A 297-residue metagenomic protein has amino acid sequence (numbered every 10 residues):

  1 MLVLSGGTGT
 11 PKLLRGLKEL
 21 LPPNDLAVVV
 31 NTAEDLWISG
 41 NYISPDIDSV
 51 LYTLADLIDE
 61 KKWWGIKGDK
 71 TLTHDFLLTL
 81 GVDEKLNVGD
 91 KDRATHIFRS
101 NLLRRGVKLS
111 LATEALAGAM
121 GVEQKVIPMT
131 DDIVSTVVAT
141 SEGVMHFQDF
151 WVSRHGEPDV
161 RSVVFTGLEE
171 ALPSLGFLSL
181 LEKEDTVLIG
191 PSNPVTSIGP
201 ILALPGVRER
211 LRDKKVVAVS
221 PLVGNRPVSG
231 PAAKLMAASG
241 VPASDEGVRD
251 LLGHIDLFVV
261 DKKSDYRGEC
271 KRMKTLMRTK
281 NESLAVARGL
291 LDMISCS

Functional and structural regions predicted by a protein language model:
M1-S49: Gly/lys/ser-thr-rich phosphate-binding loops in alpha/beta enzymes that coordinate phosphoanhydride or phosphate groups
E19-N24, R208-K214, L252-G253: Short, conserved loop/helix-junction motifs that constitute active-site signature segments in enzyme catalytic cores
A27-N31, K215-L222, L257-K262: Short internal beta-strands
V30-F165: Electropositive, gly/pro-rich neighborhoods at or near active sites that engage anionic ligands
A33-E34, K214-S229, T275-L276: Short, flexible loop segments at boundaries between secondary-structure elements
R161-L180: Active-site glycine-rich loop that binds ribose-phosphate moieties when present
P200-E209: Charged helix-capping and loop-helix junction motifs
V228-S297: C-terminal functional extensions of proteins
